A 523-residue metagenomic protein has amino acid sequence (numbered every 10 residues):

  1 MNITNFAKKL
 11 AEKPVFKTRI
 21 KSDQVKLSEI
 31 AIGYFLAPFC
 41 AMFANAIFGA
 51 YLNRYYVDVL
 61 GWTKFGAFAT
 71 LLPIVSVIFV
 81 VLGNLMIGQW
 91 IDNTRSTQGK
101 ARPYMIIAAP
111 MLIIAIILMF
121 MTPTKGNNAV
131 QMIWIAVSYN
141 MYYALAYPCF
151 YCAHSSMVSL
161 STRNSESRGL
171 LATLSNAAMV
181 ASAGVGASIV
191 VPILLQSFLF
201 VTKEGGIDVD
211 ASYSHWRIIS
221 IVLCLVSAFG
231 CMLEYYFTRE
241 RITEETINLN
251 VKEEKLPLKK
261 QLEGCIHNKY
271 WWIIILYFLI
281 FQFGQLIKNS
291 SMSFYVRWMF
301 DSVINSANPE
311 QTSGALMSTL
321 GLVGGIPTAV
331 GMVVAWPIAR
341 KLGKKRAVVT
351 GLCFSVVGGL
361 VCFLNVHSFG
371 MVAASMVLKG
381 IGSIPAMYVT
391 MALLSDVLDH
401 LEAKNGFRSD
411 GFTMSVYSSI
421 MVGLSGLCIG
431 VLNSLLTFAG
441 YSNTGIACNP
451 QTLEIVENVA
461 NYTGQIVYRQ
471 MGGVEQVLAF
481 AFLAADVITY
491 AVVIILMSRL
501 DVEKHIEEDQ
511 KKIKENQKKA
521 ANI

Functional and structural regions predicted by a protein language model:
N2-I523: Membrane-embedded alpha-helical bundles of multi-pass transporters/translocases, especially carrier/permease families
